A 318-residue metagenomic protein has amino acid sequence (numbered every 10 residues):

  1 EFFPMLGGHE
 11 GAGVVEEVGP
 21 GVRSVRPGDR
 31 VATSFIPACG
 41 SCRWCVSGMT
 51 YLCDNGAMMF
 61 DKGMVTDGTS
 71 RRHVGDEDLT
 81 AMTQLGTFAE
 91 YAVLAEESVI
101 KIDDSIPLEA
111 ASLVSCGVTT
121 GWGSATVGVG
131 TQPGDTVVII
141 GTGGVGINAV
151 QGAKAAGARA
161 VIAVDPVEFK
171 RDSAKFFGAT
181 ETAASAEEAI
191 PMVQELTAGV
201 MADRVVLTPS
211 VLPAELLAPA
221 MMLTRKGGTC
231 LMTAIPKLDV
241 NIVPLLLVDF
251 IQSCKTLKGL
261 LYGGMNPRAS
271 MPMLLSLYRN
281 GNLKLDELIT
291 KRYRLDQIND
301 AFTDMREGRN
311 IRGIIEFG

Functional and structural regions predicted by a protein language model:
E1-V46, Y51, M59, D103-S105: Glycine-rich beta-strand-centered segment in the early N-terminal region that forms part of a ligand/cofactor-binding
F2-G8, T80-Q84, E90-Y91, M305: Short Gly/Pro-enriched turn/cap motifs at secondary-structure boundaries
S34, V206-T208, F317: Short, well-ordered coil/turn residues at beta-beta hairpins and beta-strand->alpha-helix junctions within
F35-E97: Cysteine-cluster motifs in flexible loop/terminal segments that predominantly coordinate metals
E90-Y91, E97-V99, D103-P191: Mid-domain Rossmann-like dinucleotide-binding core that forms the NAD(H)/NADP(H) cofactor-binding site
V129-Q132, A156, E168-T256: Glycine-rich cofactor phosphate-binding loops and adjacent beta1-alpha1 units of small-molecule cofactor enzyme domains
E187-E188, A218-M222, G264-G318: C-terminal hydrophobic helical "lid"/dimerization subdomain of Rossmann-like NAD(P)H-dependent oxidoreductases
